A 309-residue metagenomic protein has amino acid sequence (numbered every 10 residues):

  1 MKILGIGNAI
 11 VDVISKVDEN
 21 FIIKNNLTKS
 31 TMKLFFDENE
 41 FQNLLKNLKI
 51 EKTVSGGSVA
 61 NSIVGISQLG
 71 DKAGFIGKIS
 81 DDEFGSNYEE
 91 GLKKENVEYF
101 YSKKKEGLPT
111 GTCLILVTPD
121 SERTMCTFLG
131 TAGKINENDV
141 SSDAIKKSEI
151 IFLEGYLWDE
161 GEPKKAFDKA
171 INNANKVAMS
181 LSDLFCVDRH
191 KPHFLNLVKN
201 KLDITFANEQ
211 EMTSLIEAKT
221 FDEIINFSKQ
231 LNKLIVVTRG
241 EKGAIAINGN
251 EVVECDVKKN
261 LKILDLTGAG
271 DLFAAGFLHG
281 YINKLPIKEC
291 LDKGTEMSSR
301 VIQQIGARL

Functional and structural regions predicted by a protein language model:
M1-I76, S86: Glycine-rich phosphate/adenosyl-contacting loop at the front of the ribokinase-like
I3-A9, I23-S30, N47, P192 (+1 more regions): Conserved phosphate-binding/catalytic region of the ribokinase-like
I50-S58, K103-G107, T267-G268: Active-site nucleophile and cofactor-binding loops and adjacent substrate-binding regions of central metabolic enzymes
A73, Y99, V177-A178, I235: Hydrophobic beta-strand scaffold residues
G91-L108: A glycine-rich helix N-cap at a beta->alpha junction
F100-K105, I115-G161: Conserved phosphate-binding/catalytic loop of the ribokinase/pfkB sugar-kinase fold
A144-K146, V198-K199, K229: A short, aliphatic-rich alpha-helical micro-motif
I150-I225, K242-A244: Conserved beta-alpha-beta core of the PfkB/ribokinase-like small-molecule kinase fold
